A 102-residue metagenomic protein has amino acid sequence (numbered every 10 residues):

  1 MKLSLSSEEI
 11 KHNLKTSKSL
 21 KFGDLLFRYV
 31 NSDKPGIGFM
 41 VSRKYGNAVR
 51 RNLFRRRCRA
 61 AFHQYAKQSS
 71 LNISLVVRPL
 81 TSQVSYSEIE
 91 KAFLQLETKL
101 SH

Functional and structural regions predicted by a protein language model:
M1-H102: Positively charged, solvent-exposed patches that mediate nucleic-acid binding
